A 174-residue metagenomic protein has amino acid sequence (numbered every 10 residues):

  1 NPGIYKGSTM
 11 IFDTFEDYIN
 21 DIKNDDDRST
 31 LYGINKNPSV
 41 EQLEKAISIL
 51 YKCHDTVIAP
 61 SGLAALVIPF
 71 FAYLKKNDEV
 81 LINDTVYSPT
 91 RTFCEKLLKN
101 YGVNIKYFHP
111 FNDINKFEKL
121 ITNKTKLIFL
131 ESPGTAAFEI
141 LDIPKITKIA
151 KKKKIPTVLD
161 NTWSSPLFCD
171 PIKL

Functional and structural regions predicted by a protein language model:
N1-D21: N-terminal amphipathic/basic leader segments beginning at the initiator methionine
I4, S8-M10, T30-I34, D84-T85 (+2 more regions): Flexible, active-site-adjacent loop/turn segments at secondary-structure boundaries
T14-A64, P89-K96: Conserved N-terminal alpha-helix of the aminotransferase class I/II PLP-enzyme fold
V57-L174: Conserved PLP-enzyme active-site core in the AAT-like
